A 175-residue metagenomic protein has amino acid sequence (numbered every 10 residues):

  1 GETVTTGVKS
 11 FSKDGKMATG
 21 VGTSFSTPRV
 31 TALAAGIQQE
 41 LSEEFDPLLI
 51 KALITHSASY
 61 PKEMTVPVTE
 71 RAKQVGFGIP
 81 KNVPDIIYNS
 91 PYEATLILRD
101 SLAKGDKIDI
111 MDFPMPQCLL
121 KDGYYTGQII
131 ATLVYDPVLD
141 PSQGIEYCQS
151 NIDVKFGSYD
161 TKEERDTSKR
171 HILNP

Functional and structural regions predicted by a protein language model:
G1-T27, T31: Extracellular S/T/G-rich loop segment that most often corresponds to the catalytic His/Ser-adjacent loop
S12, S42, A131-T132: Long, contiguous C-terminal modules that act as interaction/assembly or targeting platforms
R29-E40: Alpha-helical metal-binding/catalytic segments enriched in His/Glu/Asp
L41-V66: An often Trp-containing, charged/polar helix-loop segment at the C-terminal end of enzyme catalytic cores
K73-D160: Secreted peptidase-domain scaffold signal
R165-P175: Noncatalytic accessory or regulatory domains flanking protease catalytic cores in secreted, cell-surface, and selected
